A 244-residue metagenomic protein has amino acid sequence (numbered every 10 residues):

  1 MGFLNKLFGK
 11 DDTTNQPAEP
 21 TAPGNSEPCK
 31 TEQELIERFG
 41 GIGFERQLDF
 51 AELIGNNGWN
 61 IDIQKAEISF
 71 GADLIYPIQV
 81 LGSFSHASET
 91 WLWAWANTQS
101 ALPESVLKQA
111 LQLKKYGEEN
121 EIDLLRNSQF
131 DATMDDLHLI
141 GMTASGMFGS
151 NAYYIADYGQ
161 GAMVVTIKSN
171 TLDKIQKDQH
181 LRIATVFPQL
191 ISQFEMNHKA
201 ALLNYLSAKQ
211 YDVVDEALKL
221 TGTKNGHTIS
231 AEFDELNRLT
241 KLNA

Functional and structural regions predicted by a protein language model:
M1, F8, Y158-Q160, N225: Feature targets compositionally biased, intrinsically disordered low-complexity regions with long contiguous runs
G2, S69-I75, N97-T98, K168-N170 (+2 more regions): Secondary-structure transition/turn motif
G2-L111, Y116-E118: N-terminal leader/presequence regions that precede the main folded/catalytic core
D11, F84, F148-N151, K224 (+1 more regions): Compositionally biased, intrinsically disordered low-complexity regions
F44-A51, D131-M147, K199-Y211, L220-T223: Short, solvent-exposed secondary-structure boundary motifs
N56-K65, D157-G159, V213-L218, D234: Short, ordered beta-strand-loop transition motifs
S100-M196: Surface-exposed beta-loop interaction hotspot
H180-A244: Alpha-helical oligomerization segments
